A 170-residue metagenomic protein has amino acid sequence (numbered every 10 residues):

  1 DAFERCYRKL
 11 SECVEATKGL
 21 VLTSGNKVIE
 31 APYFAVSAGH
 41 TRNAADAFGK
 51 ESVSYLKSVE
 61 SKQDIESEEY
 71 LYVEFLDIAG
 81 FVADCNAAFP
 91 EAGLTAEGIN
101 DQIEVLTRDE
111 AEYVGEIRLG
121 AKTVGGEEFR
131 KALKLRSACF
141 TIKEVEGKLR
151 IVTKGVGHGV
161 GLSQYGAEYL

Functional and structural regions predicted by a protein language model:
D1-L170: Conserved, single-site charged/polar hotspot
